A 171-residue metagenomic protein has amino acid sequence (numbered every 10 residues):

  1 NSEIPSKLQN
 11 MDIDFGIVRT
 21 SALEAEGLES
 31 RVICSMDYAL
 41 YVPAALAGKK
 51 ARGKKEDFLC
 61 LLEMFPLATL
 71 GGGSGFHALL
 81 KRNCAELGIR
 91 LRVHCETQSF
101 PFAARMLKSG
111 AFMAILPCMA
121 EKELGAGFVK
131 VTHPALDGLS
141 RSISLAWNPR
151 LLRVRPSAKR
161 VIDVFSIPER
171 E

Functional and structural regions predicted by a protein language model:
N1-E3, Q9-D12, R19, G73-V131: Hydrophobic hinge/microswitch elements
P5-S6, R31, L59-C60, A104-R105: Alpha-helical segments flanking ligand/cofactor-binding loops in enzyme cores
F15-T20, V42-P43, L70-G71: Short beta-strand elements of ligand-binding domains
L23-E24, A45-F58, L136-L139, R150-P156: Short helix-loop capping/hinge motifs at secondary-structure junctions, enriched in acidic/polar residues
G27-L67: Flexible hinge/capping segments at coil-to-helix
E29-A39, A114, C118, A126-R141: Short beta-strand->loop
G48-K50, E56-D57, E63-L87, R153-D163: Secondary-structure junction motif
K130-E171: A late-sequence structural motif
